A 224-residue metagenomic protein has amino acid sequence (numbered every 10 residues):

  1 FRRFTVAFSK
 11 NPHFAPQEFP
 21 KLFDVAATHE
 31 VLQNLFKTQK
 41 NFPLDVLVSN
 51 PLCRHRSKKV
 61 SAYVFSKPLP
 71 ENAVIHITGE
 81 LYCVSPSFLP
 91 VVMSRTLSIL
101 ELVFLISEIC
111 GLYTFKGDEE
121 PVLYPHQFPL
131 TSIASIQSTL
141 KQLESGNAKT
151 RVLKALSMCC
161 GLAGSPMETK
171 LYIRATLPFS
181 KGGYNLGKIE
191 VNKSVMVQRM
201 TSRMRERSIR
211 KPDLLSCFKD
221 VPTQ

Functional and structural regions predicted by a protein language model:
F1-N147, T169: Short gly/ser-rich loop at a beta-strand->alpha-helix junction or flexible surface loop bordering the NTP-binding
H126-Q224: Surface segments flanking catalytic/ligand-binding clefts of nucleic-acid enzymes
